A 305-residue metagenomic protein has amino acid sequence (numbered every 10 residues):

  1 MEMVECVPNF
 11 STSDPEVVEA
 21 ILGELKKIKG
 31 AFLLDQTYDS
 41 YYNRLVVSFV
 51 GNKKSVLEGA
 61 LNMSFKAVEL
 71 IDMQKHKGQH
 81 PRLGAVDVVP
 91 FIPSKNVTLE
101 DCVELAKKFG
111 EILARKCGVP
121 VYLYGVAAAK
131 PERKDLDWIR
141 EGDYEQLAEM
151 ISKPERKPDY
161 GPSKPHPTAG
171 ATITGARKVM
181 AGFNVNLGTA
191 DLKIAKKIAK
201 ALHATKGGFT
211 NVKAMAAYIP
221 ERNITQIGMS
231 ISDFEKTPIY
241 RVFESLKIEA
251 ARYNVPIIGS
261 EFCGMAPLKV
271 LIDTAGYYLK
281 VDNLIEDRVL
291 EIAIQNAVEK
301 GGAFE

Functional and structural regions predicted by a protein language model:
M1-E305: Long, contiguous binding/interaction regions
